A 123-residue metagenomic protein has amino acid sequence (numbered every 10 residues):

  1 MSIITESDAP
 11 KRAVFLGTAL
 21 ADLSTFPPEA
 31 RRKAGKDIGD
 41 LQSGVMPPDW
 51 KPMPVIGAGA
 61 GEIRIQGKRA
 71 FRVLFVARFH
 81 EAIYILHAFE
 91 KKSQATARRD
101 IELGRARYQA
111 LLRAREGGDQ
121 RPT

Functional and structural regions predicted by a protein language model:
M1-A70, F79-I83, E90-T123: Basic, Lys/Arg-enriched alpha-helical interface segments
L74: Short, surface-exposed charged micro-motifs
